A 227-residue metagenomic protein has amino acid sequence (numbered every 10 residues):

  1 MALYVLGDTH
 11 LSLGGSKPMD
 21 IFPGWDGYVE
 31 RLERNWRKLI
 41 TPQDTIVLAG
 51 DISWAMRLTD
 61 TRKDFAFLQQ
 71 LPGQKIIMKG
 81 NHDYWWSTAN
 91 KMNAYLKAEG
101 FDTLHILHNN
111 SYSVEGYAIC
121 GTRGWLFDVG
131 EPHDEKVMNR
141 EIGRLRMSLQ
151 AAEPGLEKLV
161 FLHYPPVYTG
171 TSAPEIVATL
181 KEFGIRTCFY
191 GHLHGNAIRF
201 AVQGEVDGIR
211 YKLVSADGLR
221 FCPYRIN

Functional and structural regions predicted by a protein language model:
A2, G15-V114, S172-I185, I209 (+1 more regions): Core catalytic region of metal-dependent phosphoesterases/phosphodiesterases, especially metallo-beta-lactamase-like
L3-V5, V47, I119, L159-F161 (+1 more regions): Structural motif
G7-L11, G50-S53, N81-D83, N110 (+4 more regions): Active-site metal-binding loops of divalent metal-dependent hydrolases
H10-K17, P42-T45, I119-V129: Short, basic/glycine-rich phosphate-binding loops at helix/coil junctions that contact nucleotide phosphates
M19, L126-K136, A152-T187: Active-site-proximal segments of metal-dependent phosphoesterases and phosphodiesterases across multiple
I76, P166-N227: Conserved beta-sheet core of the metallophosphoesterase superfamily
E115-G155, I226: Binuclear metal-dependent hydrolase catalytic cores centered on His/Asp/Glu-rich metal-binding motifs
